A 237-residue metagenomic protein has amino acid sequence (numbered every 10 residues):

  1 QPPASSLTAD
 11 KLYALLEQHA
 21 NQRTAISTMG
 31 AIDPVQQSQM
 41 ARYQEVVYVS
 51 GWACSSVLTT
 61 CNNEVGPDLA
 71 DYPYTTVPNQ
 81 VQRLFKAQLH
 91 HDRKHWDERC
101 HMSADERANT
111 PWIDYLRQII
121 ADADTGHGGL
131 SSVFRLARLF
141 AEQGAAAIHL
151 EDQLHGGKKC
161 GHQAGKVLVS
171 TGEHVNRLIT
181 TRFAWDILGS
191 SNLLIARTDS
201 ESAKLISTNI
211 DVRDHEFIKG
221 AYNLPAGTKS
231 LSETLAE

Functional and structural regions predicted by a protein language model:
Q1-E237: Alpha/beta enzyme core
